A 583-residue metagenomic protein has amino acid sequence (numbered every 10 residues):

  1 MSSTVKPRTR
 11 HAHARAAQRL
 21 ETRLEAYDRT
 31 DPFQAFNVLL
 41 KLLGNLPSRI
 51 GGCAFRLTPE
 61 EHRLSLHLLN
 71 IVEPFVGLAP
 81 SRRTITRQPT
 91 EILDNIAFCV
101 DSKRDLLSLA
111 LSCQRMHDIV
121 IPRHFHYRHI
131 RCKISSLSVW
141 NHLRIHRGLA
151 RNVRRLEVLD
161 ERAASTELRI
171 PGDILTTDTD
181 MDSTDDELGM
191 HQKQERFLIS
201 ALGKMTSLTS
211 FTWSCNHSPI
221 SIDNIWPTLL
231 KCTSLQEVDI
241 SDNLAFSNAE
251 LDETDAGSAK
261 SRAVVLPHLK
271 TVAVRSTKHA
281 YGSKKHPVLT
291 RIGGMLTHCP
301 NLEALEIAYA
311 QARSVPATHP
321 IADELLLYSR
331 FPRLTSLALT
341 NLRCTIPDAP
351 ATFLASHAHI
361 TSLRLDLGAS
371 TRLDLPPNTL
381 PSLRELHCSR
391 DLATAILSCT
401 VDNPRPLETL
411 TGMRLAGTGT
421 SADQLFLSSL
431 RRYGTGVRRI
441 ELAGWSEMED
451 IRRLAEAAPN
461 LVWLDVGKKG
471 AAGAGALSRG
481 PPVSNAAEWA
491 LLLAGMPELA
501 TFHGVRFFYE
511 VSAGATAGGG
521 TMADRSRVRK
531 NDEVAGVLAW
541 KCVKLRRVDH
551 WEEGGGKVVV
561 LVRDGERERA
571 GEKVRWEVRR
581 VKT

Functional and structural regions predicted by a protein language model:
S2-R49, R56, E60-R63, P80 (+4 more regions): Leucine-rich solenoid repeat modules
S3-S112, D118-V120, A163-L188, I360-S362: Short, surface-exposed structural microsegments at secondary-structure boundaries
S81-P171, H191, N216, N243 (+2 more regions): Hydrophobic regular-secondary-structure patch
A97, V158, S210-W213, I240 (+10 more regions): Conserved beta-strand positions
R128-W140, H217-S221, F246-N248, A280-S283 (+6 more regions): Acidic-and-aromatic substrate-binding clefts and catalytic sites of carbohydrate-active enzymes
W140, E187-L198, T254-D255, H286-I292 (+4 more regions): Well-ordered, non-membrane alpha-helical segments in soluble/globular domains
T166-R405: Leucine-rich repeat
N403-P406, T411-F426, T435, E441: Extended repeat-based solenoid scaffolds, especially LRR ectodomains and other repeat-derived architectures
